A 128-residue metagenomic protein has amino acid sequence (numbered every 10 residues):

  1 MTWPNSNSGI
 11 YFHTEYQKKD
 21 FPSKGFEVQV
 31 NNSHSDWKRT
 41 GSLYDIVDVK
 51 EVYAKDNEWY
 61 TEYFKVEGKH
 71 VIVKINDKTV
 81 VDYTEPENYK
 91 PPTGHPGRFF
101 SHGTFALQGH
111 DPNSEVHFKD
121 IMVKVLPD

Functional and structural regions predicted by a protein language model:
M1-D128: Carbohydrate-interacting regions of secretory-pathway proteins
